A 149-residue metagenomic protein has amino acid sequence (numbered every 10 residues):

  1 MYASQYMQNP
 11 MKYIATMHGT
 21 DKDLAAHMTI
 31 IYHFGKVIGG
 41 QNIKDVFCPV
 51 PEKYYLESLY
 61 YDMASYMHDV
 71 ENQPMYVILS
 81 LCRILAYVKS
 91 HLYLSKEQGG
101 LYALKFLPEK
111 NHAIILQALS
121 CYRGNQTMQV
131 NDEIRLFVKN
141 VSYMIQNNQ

Functional and structural regions predicted by a protein language model:
M1-E71: Conserved NTP/Mg2+-binding pocket subregion across the NTase superfamily
D21, E71-M75, P108, N131: Amphipathic, non-membrane alpha-helical segments in soluble helical-bundle scaffolds
I31-I43, M75, Y87-L94, E109: Glycine-centered secondary-structure boundary/capping sites
E57, Y61, L79, R83 (+3 more regions): Generic structural signal for well-ordered, non-membrane alpha-helices
Y61, S65-L94: Hydrophobic alpha-helical packing segments in soluble, helical-rich domains
L92-Q149: Structured mid-to-C-terminal alpha-helical surface segments
